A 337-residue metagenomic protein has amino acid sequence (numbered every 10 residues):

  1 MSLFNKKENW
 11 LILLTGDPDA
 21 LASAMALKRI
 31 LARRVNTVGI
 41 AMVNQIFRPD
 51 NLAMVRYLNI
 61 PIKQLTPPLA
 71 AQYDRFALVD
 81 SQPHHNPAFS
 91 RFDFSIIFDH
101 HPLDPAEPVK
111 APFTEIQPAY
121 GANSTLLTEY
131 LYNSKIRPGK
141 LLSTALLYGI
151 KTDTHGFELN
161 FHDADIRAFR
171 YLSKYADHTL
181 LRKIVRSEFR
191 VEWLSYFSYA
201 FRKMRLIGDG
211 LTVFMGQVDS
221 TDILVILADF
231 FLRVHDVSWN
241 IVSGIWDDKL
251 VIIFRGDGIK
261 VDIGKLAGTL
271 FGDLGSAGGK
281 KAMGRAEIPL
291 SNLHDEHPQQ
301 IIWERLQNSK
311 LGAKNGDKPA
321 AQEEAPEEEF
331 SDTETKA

Functional and structural regions predicted by a protein language model:
S2-W10, R34-T37, T179, R205-A337: Gly/His-enriched, cation/cofactor- and phosphate-binding structural elements
K7-L69: Anionic-ligand anchoring segments at beta-strand to alpha-helix junctions in alpha/beta enzyme folds, i.e., glycine
L13, A77-D80, G149, M215 (+1 more regions): Short beta-strand segments
D17, L27, V55, D99 (+4 more regions): Divalent metal-coordination and catalytic microenvironments
A20-A24, S124, L224: Short, highly selective alpha-helical patches that border small-molecule cofactor pockets in redox/cofactor-processing
A53-F113: Active-site cofactor/cluster-binding pocket
H100-R170: Short alpha-helices
L180-V213: Oxyanion-binding "anion nests"
